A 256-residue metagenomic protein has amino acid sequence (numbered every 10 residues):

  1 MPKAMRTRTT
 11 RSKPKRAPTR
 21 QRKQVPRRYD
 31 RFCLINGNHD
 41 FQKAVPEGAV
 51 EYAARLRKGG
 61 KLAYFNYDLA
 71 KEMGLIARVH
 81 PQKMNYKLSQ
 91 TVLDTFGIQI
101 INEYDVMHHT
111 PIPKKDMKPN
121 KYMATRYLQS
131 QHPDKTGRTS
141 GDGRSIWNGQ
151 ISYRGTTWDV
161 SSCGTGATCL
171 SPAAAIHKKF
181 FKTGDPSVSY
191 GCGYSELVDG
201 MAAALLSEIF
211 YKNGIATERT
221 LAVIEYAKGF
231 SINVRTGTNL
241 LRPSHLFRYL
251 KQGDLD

Functional and structural regions predicted by a protein language model:
P2-L128: Regulatory N- and C-terminal appendages and interdomain linkers associated with kinase/kinase-like NTP transferase
G59-L62, D68-L69, L75-A77, T110-D256: Conserved ATP-binding subdomain of kinase catalytic cores across diverse folds
